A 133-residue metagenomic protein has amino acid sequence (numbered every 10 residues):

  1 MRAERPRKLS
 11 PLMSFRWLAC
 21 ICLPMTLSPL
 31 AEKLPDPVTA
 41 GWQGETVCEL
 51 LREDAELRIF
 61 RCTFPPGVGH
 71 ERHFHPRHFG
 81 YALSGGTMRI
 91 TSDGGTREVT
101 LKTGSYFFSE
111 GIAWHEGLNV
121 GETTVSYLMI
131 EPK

Functional and structural regions predicted by a protein language model:
R5-L18: Bacterial N-terminal signal peptides that target proteins for export
R16-T26: Bacterial N-terminal signal peptides
L30-G44: N-terminal low-complexity, Pro/Thr/Ser-rich intrinsically disordered segments that act as propeptides or flexible
G41-E71, P76-G80, I130: A short glycine-rich, His/Asp/Glu-containing loop-to-beta-strand
H70-R72, R89-I90, W114-G121: Short beta-strand His + acidic residue motifs that chelate non-heme Fe in jelly-roll/DSBH and cupin folds
H75-D93: Glycine- and acidic-residue-biased ligand/ion/polar-headgroup-sensing regions
G95-G111: Short acidic-glycine-tyrosine-enriched beta hairpin
I112-K133: Ligand-binding loop in jelly-roll beta-barrel domains
